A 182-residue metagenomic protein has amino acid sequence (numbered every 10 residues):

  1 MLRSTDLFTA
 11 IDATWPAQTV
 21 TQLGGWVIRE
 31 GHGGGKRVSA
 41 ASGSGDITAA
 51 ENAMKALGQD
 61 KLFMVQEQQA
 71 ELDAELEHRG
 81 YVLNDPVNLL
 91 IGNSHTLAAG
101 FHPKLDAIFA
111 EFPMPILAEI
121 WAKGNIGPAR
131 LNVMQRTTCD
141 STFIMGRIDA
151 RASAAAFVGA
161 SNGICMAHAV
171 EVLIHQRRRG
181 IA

Functional and structural regions predicted by a protein language model:
M1-L57: N-terminal charged segments
L23, G31-G33, G92, G146-D149: Active-site beta-strand termini and strand-to-loop segments that position acidic
L23-G24, D85, D149, N162: Residue-level signal for tight coil/turn positions that link beta-strands
G34-A40, N84, G159-H168, R177: A conserved beta-turn-beta hairpin within the catalytic core of GNAT-like acetyltransferases that forms part
G43-P115: Acyl-donor-binding surface of acyltransferase catalytic domains
A49, Q176, G180-I181: Conserved acetyl-CoA pyrophosphate-binding loop and the N-cap/start of the following alpha-helix in GNAT-like
G58, I120-A129: Helix-loop element at the rim of GNAT/NAT acetyltransferase active sites that forms part of the acceptor-substrate
A129-I174: A conserved beta-strand-loop-helix scaffold within acyl/acetyltransferase catalytic domains
